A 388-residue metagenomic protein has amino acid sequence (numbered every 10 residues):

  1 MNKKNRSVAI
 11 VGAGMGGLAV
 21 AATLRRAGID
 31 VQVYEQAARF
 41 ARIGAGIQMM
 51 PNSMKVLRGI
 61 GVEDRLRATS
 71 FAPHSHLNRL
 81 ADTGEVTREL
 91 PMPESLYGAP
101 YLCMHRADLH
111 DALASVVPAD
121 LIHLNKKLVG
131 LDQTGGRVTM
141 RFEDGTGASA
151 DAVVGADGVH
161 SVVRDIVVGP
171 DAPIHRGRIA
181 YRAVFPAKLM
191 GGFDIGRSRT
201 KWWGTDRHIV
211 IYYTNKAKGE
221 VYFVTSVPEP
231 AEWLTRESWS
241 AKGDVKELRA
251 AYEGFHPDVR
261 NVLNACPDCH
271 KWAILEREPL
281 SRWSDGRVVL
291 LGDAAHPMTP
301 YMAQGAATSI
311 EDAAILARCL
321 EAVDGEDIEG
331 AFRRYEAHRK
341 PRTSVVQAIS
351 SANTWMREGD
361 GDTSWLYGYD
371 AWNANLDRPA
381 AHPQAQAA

Functional and structural regions predicted by a protein language model:
M1-V11, R26, A68, T83 (+3 more regions): C-terminal helical "tail/cap" subdomain of flavin- and related membrane-associated enzymes
N2-A13, M50-P186, P230-K246, D377 (+1 more regions): Conserved N-terminal helical subregion
G17-L18: N-terminal Rossmann-fold NAD(P) dinucleotide-binding loop
R25-G44: Glycine-rich FAD pyrophosphate-binding loop
R39-K55: Conserved N-terminal glycine-rich FAD pyrophosphate-binding loop of Rossmann-like flavoproteins
I179-Y213, R236-E237: Flavin-dependent oxidoreductases
F193, T205-R207, N215-A217, V221 (+2 more regions): FAD/FMN-dependent oxidoreductases across multiple families
